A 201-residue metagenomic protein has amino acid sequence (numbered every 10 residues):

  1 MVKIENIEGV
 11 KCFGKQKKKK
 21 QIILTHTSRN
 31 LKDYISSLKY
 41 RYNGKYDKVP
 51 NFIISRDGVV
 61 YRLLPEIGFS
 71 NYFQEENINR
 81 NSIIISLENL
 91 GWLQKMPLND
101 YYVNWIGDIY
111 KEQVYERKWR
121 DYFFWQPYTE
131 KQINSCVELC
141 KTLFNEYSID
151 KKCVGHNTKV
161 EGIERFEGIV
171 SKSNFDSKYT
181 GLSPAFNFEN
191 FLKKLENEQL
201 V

Functional and structural regions predicted by a protein language model:
M1-N81: N-terminal catalytic cores of peptidoglycan-degrading enzymes
K15-Q16, K95-V201: Basic/polar, cationic surfaces and motifs that engage anionic cell-wall and phosphate/carboxylate ligands
Q21, S82-I84, G168-V170: Structural preference for beta-strand elements that scaffold enzyme active sites
N30, G91-L93, S177: Feature marks short, surface-exposed loop/turn motifs that line or immediately flank catalytic pockets and channel
I85-L90: Short loop/turn segments at strand-loop or loop-helix junctions that form parts of catalytic or ligand-binding pockets
